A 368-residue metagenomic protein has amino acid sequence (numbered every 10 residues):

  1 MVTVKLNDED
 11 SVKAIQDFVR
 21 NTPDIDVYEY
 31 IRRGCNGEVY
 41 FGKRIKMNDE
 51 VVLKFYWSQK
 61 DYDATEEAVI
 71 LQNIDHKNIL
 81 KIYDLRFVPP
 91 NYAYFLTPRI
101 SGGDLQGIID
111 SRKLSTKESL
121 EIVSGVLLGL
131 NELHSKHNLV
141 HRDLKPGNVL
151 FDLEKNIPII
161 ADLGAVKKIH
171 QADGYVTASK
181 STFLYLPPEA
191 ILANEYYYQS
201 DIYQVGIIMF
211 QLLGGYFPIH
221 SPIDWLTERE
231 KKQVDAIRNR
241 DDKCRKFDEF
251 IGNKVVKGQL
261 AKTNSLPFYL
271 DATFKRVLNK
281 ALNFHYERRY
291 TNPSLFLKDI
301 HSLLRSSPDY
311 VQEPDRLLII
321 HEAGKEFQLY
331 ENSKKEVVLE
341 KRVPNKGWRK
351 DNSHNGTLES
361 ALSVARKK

Functional and structural regions predicted by a protein language model:
G42-K60: ATP-binding glycine-rich loop module of kinase domains
Y62-N73: AlphaC helix of the eukaryotic protein kinase fold
K81-A93: Short beta-strand micro-motifs within the conserved protein kinase catalytic domain, predominantly in the N-lobe
P90-D104: Conserved short submotifs of the Hanks-type protein kinase catalytic core that shape the nucleotide-binding pocket
I122-V123: Activation segment signature within eukaryotic-like protein kinase domains
H134-F151: Catalytic-loop of the protein kinase fold
V176-A190: Conserved activation segment of eukaryotic-like protein kinases, specifically the C-terminal portion of the activation
D201: Conserved catalytic-loop aspartate of Hanks-type protein kinases
